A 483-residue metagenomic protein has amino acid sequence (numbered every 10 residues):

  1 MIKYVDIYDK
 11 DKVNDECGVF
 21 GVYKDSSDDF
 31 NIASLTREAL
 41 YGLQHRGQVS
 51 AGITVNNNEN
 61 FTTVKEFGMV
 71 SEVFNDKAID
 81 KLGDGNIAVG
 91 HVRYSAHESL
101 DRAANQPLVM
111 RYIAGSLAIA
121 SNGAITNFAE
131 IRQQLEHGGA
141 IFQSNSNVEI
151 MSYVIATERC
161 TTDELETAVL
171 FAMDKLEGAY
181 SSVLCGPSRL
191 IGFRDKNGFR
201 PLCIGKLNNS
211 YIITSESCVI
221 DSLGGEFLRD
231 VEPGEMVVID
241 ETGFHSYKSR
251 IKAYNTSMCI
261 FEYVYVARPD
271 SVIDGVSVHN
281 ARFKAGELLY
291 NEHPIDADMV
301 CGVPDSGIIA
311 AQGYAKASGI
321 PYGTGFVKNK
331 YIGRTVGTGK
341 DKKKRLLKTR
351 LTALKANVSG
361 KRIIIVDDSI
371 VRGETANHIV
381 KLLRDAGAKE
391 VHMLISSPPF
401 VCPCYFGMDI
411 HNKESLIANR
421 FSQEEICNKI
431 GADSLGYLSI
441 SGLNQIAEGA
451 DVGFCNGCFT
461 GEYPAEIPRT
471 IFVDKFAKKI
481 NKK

Functional and structural regions predicted by a protein language model:
M1-P233, V238-A297, V303, E390: Conserved short alpha-helical segments that host acidic/polar catalytic motifs at enzyme active sites
F74, S144, E149-Y153, Y322-G333 (+1 more regions): A conserved beta-strand->alpha-helix junction
A96-H97, N127, I191, F199-R200 (+7 more regions): Flexible loop/turn segments at secondary-structure boundaries
A120, C185, F193-R194, G205 (+11 more regions): Generic beta-strand/beta-sheet core signal
Q134, G138, V154, E158 (+11 more regions): Generic, well-ordered alpha-helical scaffold segments in large soluble proteins
F171, V219, E226, V231-E235 (+5 more regions): Phosphate/diphosphate-binding loops
M173, S188-R189, G224-D230, K381-K483: PRPP-dependent phosphoribosyltransferase catalytic core
G319-I364, E374, V401-H411: Short, glycine/charge-rich flexible loops or terminal/linker lids adjacent to PRPP-binding catalytic cores
